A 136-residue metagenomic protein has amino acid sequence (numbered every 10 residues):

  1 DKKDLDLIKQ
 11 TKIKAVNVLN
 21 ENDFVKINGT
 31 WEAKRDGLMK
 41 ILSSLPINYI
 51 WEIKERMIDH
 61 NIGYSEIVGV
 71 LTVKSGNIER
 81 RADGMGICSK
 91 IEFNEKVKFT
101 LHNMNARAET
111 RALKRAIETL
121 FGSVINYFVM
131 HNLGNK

Functional and structural regions predicted by a protein language model:
D1-K136: Polyanion-binding surfaces on beta-sheet-dominated domains and ring/shell assemblies
